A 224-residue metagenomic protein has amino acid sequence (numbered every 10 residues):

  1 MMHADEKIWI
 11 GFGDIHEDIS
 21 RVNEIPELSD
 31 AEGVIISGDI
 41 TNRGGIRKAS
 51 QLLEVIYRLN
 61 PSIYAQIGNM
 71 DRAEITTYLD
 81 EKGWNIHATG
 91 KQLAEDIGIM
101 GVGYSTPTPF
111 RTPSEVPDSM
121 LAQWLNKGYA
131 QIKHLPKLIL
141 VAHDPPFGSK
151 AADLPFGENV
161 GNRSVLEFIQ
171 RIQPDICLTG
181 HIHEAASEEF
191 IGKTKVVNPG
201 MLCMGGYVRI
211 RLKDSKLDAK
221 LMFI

Functional and structural regions predicted by a protein language model:
M1-R58, H134: N-terminal active-site segment of His-dependent metallophosphoesterases
M2-I10, K91-G101, K133-L138, F190-V196 (+1 more regions): Beta-strand-turn-beta hairpins that frame and shape the catalytic cleft of phosphate-ester-processing enzymes
I10-G13, V34-D39, I63-N69, N85-H87 (+3 more regions): Active-site neighborhood of phospho(di)ester-bond hydrolases with catalytic His/Asp-centered motifs
E17, D71-S164, F223: Conserved catalytic scaffold of divalent metal-dependent phosphoesterases
R21-E24, I40-Y57, R72-H87, R111 (+2 more regions): Metal-dependent catalytic neighborhoods of phosphoester/phosphodiester hydrolases
I25, Q51-V55, W124, G161-F168 (+1 more regions): A general structural detector for well-ordered alpha-helical segments in enzyme core domains, enriched
L28-S29, E54-N60, A94, I132-H134 (+2 more regions): Short, conserved loop/helix-junction motifs that constitute active-site signature segments in enzyme catalytic cores
D153-D214: Conserved beta-sheet core of the metallophosphoesterase superfamily
